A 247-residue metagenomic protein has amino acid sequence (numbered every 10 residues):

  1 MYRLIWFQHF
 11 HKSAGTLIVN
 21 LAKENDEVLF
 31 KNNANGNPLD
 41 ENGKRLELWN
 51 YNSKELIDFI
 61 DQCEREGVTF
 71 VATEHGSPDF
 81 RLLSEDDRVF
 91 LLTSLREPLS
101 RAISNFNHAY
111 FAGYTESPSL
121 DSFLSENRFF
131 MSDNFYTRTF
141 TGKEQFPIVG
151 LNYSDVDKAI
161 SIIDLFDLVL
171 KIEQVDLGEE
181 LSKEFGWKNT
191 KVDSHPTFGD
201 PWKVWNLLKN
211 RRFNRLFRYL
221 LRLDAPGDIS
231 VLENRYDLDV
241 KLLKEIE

Functional and structural regions predicted by a protein language model:
M1-C63: PAPS-dependent sulfotransferase catalytic core
I5-Q8, L168, I229-S230: A detector of helix-start/N-cap boundary segments at the beginnings of structured domains
H11-K12, T16, R96, I172-K183 (+2 more regions): A structural signal for well-ordered alpha-helical segments within the folded catalytic domains of diverse enzymes
T16-I18, R101, L243: General alpha-helical segment detector with a strong preference for membrane-spanning helices and helix-boundary regions
L21-A22, F146, G150, I246: Hydrophobic residues on the short alpha-helix immediately C-terminal to a glycine-rich phosphate/catalytic loop
A34, L95-R96: Short loop/turn segments at strand-loop or loop-helix junctions that form parts of catalytic or ligand-binding pockets
L39-S94, S100-D200, V204-L220: PAPS-dependent sulfotransferase catalytic domain
L223-E247: C-terminal accessory extensions appended to soluble enzyme cores
